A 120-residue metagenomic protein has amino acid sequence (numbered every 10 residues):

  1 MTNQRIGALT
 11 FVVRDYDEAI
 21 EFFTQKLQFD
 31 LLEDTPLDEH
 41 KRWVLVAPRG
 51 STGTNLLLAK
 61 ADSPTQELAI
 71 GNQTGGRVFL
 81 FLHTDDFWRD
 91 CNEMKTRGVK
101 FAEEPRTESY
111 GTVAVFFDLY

Functional and structural regions predicted by a protein language model:
M1-A8, D30-D85, R89-F117: Vicinal oxygen chelate
V13-E18: Short acidic-aromatic low-complexity motifs
A19-T24, M94: Conserved active-site tyrosine of GNAT-family acetyltransferases
Y120: Asp-based phosphoryl-transfer active-site loop
